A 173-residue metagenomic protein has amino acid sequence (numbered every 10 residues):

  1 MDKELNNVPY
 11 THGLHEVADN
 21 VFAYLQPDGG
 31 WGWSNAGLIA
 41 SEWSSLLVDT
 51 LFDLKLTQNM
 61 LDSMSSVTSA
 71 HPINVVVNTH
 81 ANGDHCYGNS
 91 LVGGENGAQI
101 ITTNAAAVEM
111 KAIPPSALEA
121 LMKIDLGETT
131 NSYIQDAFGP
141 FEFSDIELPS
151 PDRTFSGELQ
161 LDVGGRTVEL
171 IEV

Functional and structural regions predicted by a protein language model:
M1-V21: N-terminal amphipathic/basic leader segments beginning at the initiator methionine
Y10-T11, S34-N35, G157: Residue-level marker for the onset of beta-strands and adjacent loop->beta junctions in well-ordered domains
H15-T68: Conserved beta-strand hairpin/beta-sheet module of binuclear metal-dependent hydrolase folds, prominently
E16-V17, V108-E172: Metallo-beta-lactamase
P27, T50-L51, H80-A81, A105-A106: Active-site metal-binding loops of divalent metal-dependent hydrolases
W43-S44, K55-T102: Active-site metal-binding motif and surrounding structural segment of the metallo-beta-lactamase
F52, N104, G165-T167: A mature extracytoplasmic/lumenal domain signature
